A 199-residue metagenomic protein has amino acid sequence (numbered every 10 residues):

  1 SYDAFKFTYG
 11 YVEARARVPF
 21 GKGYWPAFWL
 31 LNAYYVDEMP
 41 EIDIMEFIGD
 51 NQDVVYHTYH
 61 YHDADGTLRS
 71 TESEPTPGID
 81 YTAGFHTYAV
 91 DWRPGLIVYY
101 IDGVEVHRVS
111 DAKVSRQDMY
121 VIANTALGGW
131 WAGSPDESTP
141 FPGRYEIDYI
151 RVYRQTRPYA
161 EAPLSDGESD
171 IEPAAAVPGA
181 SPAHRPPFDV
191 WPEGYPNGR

Functional and structural regions predicted by a protein language model:
S1-G198: GH16 jelly-roll
